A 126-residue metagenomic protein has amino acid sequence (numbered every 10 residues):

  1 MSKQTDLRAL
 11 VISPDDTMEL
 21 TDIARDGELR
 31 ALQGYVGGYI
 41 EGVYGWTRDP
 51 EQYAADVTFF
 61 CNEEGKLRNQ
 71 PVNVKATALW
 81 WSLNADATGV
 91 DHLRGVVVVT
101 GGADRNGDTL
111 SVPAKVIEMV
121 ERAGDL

Functional and structural regions predicted by a protein language model:
S2-L126: Domain-length accessory/inserted modules outside core catalytic folds
